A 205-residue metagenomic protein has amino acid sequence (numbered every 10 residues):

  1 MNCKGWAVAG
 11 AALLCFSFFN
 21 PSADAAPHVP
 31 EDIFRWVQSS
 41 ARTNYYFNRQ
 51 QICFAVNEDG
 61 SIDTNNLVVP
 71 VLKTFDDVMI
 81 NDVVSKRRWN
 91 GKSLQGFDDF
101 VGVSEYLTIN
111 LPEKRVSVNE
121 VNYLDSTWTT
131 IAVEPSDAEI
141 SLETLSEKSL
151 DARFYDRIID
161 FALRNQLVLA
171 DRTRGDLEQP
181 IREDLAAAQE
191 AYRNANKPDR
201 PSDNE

Functional and structural regions predicted by a protein language model:
M1-A9: Bacterial N-terminal signal peptides that target proteins for export
C15-S22: C-terminal segment of classical bacterial N-terminal signal peptides
A23-Y106, N110-E205: N-terminal secretory-pathway/extracellular module detecting exported/lumenal segments and adjacent signal-anchor/first
